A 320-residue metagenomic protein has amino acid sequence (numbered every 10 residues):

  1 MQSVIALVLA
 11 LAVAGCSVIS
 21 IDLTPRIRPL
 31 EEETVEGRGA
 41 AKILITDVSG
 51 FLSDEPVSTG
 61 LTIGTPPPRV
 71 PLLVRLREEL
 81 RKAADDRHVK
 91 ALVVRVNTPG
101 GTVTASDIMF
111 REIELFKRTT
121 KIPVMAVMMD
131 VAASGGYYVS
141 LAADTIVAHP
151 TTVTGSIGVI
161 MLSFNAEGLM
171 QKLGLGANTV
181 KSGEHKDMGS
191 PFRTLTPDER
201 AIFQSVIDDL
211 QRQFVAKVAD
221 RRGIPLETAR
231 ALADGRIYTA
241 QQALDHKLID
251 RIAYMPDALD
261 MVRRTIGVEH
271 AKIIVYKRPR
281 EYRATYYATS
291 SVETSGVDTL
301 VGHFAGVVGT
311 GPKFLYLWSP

Functional and structural regions predicted by a protein language model:
Q2-A132, L141-A148, I160-P320: N-terminal organellar transit peptides
G136: Catalytic cores of alpha/beta
T151-V159: Active-site loop architecture of trypsin-fold serine endopeptidases
